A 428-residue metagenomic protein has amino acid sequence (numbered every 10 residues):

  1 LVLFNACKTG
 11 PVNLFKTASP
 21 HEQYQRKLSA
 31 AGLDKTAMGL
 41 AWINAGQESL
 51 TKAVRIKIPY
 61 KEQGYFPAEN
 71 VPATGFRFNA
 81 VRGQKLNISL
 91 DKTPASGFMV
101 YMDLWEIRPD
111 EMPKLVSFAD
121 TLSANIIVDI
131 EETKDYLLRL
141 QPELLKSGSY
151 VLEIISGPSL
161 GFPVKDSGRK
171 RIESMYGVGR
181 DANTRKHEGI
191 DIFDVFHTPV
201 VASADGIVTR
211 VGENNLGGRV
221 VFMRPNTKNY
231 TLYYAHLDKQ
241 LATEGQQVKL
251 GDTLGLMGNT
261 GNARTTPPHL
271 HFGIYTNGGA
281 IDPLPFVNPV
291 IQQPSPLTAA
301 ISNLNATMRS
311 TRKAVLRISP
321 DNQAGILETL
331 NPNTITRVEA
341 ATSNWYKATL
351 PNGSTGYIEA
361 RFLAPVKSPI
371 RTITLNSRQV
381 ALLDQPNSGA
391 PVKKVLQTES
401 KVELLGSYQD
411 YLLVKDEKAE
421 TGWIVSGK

Functional and structural regions predicted by a protein language model:
F4-A6: C-terminal motif of bacterial Sec signal peptides marking the signal peptidase cleavage site
K8-T74, I155-R180, K186-E188, R309-T311: Non-catalytic extracellular/lumenal accessory regions of secreted precursors
K8-V12, A18, E22-Q23, F66-L122 (+1 more regions): Acidic, Ser/Thr/Pro-rich low-complexity intrinsically disordered segments
G64, S302-S343, L375-D410: Beta-loop motif signature
E131-R219, L250, N259, I281-P285 (+2 more regions): Surface-exposed, glycine-biased beta-strand/turn segments
K134-R139, E328-E359, K394-S426: SH3/SH3-like beta-barrel superfamily modules
L145-S159, V287-A300, L350-Q379, Q385 (+1 more regions): Boundary regions of SH3-family modules and the immediately adjacent low-complexity/disordered segments in eukaryotic
S203-L241: Zn2+-dependent peptidoglycan hydrolase active-site motif and core
